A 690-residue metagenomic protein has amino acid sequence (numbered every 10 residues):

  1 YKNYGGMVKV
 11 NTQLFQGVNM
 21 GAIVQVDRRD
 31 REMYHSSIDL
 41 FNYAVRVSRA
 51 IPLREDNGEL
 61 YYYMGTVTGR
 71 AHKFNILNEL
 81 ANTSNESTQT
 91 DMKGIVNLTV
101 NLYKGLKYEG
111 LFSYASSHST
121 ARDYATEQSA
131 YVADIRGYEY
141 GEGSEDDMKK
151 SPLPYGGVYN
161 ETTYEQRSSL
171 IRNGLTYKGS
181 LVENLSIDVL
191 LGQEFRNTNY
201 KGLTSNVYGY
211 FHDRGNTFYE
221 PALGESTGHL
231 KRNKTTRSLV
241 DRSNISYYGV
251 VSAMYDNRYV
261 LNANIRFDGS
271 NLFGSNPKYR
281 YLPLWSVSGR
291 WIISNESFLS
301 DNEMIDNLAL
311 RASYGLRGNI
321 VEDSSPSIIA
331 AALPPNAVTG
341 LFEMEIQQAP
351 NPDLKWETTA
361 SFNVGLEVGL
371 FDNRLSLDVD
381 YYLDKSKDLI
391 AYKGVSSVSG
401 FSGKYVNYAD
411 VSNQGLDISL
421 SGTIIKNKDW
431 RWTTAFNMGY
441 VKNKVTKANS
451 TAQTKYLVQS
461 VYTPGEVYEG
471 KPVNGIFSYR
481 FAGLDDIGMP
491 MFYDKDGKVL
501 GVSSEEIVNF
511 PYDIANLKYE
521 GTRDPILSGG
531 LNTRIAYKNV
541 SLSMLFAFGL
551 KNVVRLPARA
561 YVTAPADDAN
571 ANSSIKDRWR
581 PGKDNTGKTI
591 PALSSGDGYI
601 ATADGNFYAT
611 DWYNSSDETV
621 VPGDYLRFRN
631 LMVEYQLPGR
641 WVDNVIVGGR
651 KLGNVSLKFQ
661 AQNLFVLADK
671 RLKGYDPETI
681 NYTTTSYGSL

Functional and structural regions predicted by a protein language model:
K9-R28, E32, G69-A125, R136-Y138 (+2 more regions): Extracellular/periplasmic, surface-exposed regions of secreted and cell-surface proteins
I38-L40, I329-A330, A560-V562: Short, hinge-like loop/turn segments at secondary-structure boundaries
L40-I76: Acidic, glycine-rich flexible loop segments
Y131-A133, Y140-G143, G549-V647, K651-S656: Extracytoplasmic gating/loop element in the C-terminal half of outer-membrane beta-barrel translocons and assembly
T204-F211, V406, T423-R523, V554 (+2 more regions): Conserved small-residue
E520-P557: Glycine-rich, aromatic-lined ligand/substrate-binding cores of catalytic and carbohydrate-binding domains
